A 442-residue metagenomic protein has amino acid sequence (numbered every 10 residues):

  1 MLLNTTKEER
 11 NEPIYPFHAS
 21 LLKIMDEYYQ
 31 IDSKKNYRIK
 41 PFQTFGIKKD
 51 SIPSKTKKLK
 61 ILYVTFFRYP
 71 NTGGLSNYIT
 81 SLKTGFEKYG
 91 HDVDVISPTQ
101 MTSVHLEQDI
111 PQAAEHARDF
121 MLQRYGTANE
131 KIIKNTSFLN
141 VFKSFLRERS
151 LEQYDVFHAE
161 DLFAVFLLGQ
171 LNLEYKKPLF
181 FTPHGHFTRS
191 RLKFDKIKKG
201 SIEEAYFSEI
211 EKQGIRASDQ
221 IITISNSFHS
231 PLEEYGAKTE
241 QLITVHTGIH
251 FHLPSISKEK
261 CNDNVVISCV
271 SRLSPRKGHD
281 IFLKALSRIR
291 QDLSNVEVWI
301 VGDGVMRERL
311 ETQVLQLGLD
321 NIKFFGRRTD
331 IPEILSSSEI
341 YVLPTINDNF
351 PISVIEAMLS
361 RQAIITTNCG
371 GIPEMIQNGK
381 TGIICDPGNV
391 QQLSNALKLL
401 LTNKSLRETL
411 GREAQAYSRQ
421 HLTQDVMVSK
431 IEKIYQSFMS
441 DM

Functional and structural regions predicted by a protein language model:
A159-A164, P183: Short His-centered aromatic/hydrophobic patch
F187, S201-Q220: Membrane-proximal helix-turn-helix segments that form the acceptor-binding/catalytic region of lipid-linked
S227, G248: Carbohydrate-associated surface elements
K260-K277, L283-L286: Conserved donor-binding/catalytic core segment of Leloir-type glycosyltransferases
R327, I346: Aromatic "clamp/platform" in nucleotide-sugar-dependent glycosyltransferases that forms part of the donor/acceptor
A363-T366, I376: Short hydrophobic beta-strand element within catalytic cores of glycosyltransferases and related nucleotide-activated
N378-G379, I383-V390, L399-S405: Conserved acidic donor-binding segment of nucleotide-sugar-dependent glycosyltransferases
Q392, L399, L406-H421, M427-K433: A short, well-ordered alpha-helix in the C-terminal region of glycosyltransferases
